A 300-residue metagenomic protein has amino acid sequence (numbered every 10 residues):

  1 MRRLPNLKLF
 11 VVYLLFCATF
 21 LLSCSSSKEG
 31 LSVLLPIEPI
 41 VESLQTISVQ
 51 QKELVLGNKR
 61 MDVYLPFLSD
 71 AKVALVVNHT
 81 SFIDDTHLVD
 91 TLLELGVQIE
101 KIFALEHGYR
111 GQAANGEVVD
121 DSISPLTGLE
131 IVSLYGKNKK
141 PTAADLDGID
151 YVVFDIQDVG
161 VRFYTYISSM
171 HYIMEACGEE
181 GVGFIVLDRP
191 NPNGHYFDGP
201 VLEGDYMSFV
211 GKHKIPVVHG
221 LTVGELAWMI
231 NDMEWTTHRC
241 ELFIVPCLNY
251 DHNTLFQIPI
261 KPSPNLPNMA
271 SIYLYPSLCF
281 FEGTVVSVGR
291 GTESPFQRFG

Functional and structural regions predicted by a protein language model:
L22-S23: C-terminal motif of bacterial Sec signal peptides marking the signal peptidase cleavage site
E53-V97: N-terminal phosphate-binding or glycine-rich loops at protein starts, especially the Walker A/P-loop of NTPases
E100-H107, L187: Short internal beta-strands
G111-G116, I185-M207: Glycine-rich, charge-decorated loop segments at or immediately adjacent to ligand/cofactor-binding or catalytic sites
D120-I149, V161: Glycine-rich oxoanion-binding loops at beta->alpha junctions
D158-M170: Glycine/threonine-rich flexible loop motifs
M207-S277: Conserved anion/nucleotide-ligand pocket segment
I272-G300: Internal helical hairpin/lid segments
